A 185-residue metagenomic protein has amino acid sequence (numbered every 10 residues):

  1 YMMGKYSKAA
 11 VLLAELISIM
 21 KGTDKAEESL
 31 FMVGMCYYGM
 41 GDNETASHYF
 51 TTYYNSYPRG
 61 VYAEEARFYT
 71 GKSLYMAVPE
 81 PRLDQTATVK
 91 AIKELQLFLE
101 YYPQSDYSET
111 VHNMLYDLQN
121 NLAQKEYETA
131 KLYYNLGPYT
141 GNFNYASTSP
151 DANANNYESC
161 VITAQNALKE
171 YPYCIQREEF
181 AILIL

Functional and structural regions predicted by a protein language model:
Y1-L185: Acidic, polar-rich low-complexity tracts and alpha-helical solenoid repeat scaffolds
